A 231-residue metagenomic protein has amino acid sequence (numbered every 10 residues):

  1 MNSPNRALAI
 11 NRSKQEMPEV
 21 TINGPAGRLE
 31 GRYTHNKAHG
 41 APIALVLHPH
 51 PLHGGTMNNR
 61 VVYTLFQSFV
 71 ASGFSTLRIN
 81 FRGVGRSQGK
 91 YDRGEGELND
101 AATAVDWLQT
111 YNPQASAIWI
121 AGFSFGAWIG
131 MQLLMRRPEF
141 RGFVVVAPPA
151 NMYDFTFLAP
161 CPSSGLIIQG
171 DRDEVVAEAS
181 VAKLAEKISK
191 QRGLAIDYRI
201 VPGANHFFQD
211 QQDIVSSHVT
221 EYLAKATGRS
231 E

Functional and structural regions predicted by a protein language model:
M1-H39: N-terminal cap/lid segment of alpha/beta-hydrolase-fold proteins
K37-R78: Short, surface-exposed "cap/lid" segments of acyl-processing enzymes
Y91-Y111: Alpha/beta-hydrolase active-site loop
N112-F123: Alpha/beta-hydrolase fold nucleophile elbow
G122-G130: Gly/Ala-rich beta-loop-alpha elbow adjacent to hydrolase catalytic centers
C161, L166-Q169, D173: Short beta-strand/loop motif that positions the catalytic acidic residue of the alpha/beta-hydrolase fold
D171-V176, H206-F207: Acidic catalytic loop of the alpha/beta-hydrolase fold
I188-F207: Catalytic histidine neighborhood in serine/cysteine hydrolases with alpha/beta-hydrolase-type architecture
